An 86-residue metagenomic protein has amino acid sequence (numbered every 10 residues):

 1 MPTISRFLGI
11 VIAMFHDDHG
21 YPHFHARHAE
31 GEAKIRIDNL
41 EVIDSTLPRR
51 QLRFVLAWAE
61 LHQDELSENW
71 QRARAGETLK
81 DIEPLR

Functional and structural regions predicted by a protein language model:
M1-R86: Basic nucleic-acid-binding interfaces
